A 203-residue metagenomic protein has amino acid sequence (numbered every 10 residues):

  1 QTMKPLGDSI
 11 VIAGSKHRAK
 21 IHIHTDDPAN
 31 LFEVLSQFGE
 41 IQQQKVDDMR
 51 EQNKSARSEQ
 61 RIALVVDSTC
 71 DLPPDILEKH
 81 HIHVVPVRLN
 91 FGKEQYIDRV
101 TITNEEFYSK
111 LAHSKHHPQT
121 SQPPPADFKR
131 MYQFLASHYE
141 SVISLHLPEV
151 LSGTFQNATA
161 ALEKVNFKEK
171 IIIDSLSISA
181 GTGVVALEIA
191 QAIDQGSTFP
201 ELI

Functional and structural regions predicted by a protein language model:
Q1-I203: N-terminal loops that bind phosphate or other acidic moieties and the adjacent beta-alpha structural core
